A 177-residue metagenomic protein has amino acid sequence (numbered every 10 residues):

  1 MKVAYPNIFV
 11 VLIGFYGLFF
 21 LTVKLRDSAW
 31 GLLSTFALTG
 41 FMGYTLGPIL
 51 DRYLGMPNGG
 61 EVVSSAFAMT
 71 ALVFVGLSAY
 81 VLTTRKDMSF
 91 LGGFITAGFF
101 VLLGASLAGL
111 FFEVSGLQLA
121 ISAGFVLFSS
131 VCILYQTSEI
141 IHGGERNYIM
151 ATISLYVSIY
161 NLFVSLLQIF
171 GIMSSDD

Functional and structural regions predicted by a protein language model:
M1-D177: A hydrophobic alpha-helical transmembrane-helix feature that marks the membrane cores and membrane-interface segments
